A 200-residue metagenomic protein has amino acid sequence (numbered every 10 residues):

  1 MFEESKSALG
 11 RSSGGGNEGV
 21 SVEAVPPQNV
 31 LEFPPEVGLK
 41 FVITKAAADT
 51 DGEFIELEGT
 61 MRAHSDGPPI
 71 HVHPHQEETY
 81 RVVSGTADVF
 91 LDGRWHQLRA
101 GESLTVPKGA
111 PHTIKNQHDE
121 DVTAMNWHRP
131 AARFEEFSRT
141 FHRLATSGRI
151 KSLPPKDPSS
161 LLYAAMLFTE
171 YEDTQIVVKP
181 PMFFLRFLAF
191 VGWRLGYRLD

Functional and structural regions predicted by a protein language model:
M1-L39, T44-F54, S65-I70, P74-Q76 (+2 more regions): Jelly-roll (double-stranded beta-helix
E58-T60: Short amphipathic
